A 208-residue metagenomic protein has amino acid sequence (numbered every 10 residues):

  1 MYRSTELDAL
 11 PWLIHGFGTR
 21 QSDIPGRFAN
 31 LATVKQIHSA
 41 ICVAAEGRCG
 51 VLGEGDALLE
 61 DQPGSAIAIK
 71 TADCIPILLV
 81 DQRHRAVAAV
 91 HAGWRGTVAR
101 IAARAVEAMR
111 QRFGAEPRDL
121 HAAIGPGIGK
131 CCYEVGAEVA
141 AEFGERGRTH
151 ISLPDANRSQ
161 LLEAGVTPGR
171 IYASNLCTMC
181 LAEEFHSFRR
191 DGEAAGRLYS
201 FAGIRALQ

Functional and structural regions predicted by a protein language model:
M1-Q208: Active-site microenvironment for binding and transforming phosphate-containing groups
